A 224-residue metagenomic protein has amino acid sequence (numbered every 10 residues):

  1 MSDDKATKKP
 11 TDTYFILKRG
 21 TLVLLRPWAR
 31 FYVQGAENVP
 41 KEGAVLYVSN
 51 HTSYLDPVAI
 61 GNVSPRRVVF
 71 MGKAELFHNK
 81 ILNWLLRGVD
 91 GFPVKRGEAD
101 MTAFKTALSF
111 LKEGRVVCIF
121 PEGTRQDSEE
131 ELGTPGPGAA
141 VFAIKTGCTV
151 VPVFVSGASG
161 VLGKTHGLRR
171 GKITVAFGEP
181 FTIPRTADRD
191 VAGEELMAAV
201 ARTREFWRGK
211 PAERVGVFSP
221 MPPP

Functional and structural regions predicted by a protein language model:
S2-T13, T102-P224: Non-catalytic C-terminal accessory region of glycerolipid acyltransferases and related lyso-lipid remodeling enzymes
K5, R26-E42, P211: N-terminal signal-anchor transmembrane helix
T7-R30, H78-V89, K145, L162-K172: Alpha-helical membrane-targeting segments
F15-K18, R26-P27, V39-E98, T106: Catalytic core of membrane glycerolipid acyltransferases/transacylases, capturing the structured, soluble-facing
L22, V58, A140-V141: Active-site phosphate/pyrophosphate- and oxyanion-stabilizing loops and adjacent acidic/basic residues in soluble
F31, R66-R67, F92, G114 (+1 more regions): Secondary-structure boundary/capping positions in well-ordered alpha/beta enzyme cores
V33-Q34, F92-K95, I183: Short acidic-hydrophobic, aromatic-tinged amphipathic segments that line or gate anion-handling sites
